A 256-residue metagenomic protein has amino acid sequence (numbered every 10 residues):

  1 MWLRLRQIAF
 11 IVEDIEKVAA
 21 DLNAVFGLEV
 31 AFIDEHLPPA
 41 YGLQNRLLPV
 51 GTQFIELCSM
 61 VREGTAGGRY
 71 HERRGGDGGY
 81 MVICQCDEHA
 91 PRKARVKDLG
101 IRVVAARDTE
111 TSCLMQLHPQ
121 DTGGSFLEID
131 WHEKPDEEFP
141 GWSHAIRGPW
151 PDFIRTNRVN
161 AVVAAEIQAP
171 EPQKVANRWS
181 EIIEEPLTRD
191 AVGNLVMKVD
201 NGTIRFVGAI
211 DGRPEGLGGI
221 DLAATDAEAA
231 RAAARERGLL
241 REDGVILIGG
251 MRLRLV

Functional and structural regions predicted by a protein language model:
M1-K17, D77-C84, H132-A176, G218-I220: N-terminal beta-strand motif that seeds the catalytic metal site of vicinal oxygen chelate
M1-T65: An N-terminus-focused feature that recognizes amino-terminal "leader" regions
E16-E29, A90-L99, E171-P186: Amphipathic alpha-helical segments
Q44-R46, Y80, C113-M115, S125 (+2 more regions): Short beta-strand micro-motifs in enzyme catalytic cores
I55-C84: A broadly used, surface-exposed interaction patch
E56, K93-A164, T188, K198-R205 (+2 more regions): Vicinal oxygen chelate
G76-G100: A gly/proline- and charged-residue-enriched helix-loop-helix capping module
G141, Q168-A223, E228-A230: Acidic/His-leaning functional-site neighborhoods
